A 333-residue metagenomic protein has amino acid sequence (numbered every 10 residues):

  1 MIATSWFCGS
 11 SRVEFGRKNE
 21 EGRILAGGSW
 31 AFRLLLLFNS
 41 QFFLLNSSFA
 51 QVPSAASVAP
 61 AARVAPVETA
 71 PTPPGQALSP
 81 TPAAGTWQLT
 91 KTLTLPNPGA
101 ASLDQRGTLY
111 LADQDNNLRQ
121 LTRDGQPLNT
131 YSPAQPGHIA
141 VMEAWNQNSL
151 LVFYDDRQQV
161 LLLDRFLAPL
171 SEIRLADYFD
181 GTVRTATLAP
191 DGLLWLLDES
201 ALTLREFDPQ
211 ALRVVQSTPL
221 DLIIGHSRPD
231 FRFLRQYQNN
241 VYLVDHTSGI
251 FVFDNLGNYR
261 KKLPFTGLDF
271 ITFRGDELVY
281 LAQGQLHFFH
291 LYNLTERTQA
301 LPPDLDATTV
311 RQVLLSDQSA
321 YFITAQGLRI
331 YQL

Functional and structural regions predicted by a protein language model:
P71-N97, R123-Q126: A short helix->beta-strand "capping" segment at the edge of beta-propeller domains
W87-L93, Q126-S132, P169-A176, R213-G225 (+2 more regions): A short beta-strand motif characteristic of beta-propeller blades
K91-Q114: Beta-strand-rich domains and repeat architectures in extracellular enzymes and scaffolds, especially beta-propellers
P96-A101, G137-E143, D180-T187, H226-F233 (+2 more regions): Repeated scaffold domains used in trafficking and secretory/extracellular systems, primarily beta-propellers
R106-G107, Q147-N148, D191-G192, Q238-N239 (+2 more regions): Short coil/turn segments that connect the beta-strands within blades of beta-propeller domains
L111-Q114, L151-D156, L196-S200, Y242-H246 (+2 more regions): Conserved beta-strand positions in repeat-built beta-propeller and related beta-rich domains
T122-Q126, D164-A168, D208-A211, D254-N258 (+1 more regions): Short loop/turn segments that connect beta-strands within beta-propeller blades
R311-L333: Blade-level signature of beta-propeller repeat domains, shared across WD40, Kelch, NHL, RCC1 and BNR/Asp-box propellers
